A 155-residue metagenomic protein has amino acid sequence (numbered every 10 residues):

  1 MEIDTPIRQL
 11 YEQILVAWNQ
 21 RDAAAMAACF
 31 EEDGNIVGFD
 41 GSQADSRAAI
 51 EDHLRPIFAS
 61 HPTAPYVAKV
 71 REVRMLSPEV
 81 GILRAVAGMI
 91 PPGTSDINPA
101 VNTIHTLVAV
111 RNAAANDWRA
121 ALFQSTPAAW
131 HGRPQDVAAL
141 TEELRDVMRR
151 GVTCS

Functional and structural regions predicted by a protein language model:
M1-A25, N35-S155: A beta-strand edge to alpha-helix "cap/lid" segment located at domain peripheries
E32: Helix-loop segments that flank and shape redox-cofactor active sites
